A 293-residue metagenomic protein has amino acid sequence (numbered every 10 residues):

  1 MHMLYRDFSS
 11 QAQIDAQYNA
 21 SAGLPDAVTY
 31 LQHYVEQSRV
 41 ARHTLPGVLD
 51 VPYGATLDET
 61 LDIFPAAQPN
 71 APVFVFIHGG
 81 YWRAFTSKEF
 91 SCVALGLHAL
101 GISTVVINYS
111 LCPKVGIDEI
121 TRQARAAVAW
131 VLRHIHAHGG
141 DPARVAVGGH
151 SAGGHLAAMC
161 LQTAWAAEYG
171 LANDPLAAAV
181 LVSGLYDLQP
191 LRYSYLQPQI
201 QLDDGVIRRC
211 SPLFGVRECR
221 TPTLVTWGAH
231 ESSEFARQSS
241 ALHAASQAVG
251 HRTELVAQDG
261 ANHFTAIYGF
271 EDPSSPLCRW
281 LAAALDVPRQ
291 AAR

Functional and structural regions predicted by a protein language model:
M1-R293: Alpha/beta-hydrolase superfamily serine-hydrolase fold, recognizing
